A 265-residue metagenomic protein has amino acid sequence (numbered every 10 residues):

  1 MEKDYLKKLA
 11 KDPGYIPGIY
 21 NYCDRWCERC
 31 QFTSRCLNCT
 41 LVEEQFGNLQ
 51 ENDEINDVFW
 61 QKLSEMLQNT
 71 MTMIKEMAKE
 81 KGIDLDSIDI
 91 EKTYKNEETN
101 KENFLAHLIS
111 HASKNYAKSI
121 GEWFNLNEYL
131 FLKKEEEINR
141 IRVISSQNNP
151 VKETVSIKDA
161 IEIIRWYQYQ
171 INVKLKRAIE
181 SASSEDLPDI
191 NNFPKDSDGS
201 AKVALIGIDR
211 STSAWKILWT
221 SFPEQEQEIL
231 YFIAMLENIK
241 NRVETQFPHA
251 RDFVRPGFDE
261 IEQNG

Functional and structural regions predicted by a protein language model:
M1-T72: N-terminal cysteine/histidine-rich coordination modules
R35, C39-V42, K75-D86, Y129-K133: Short, solvent-exposed secondary-structure capping/transition elements
E43-Q50, I83, S87, R140 (+1 more regions): Solvent-exposed, non-transmembrane amphipathic alpha-helical segments
N52-A112: Long, charge-rich boundary regions
S87-G265: Hydrophobic, aromatic-lined core segments that form the binding pocket/scaffold for planar heteroaromatic ligands
